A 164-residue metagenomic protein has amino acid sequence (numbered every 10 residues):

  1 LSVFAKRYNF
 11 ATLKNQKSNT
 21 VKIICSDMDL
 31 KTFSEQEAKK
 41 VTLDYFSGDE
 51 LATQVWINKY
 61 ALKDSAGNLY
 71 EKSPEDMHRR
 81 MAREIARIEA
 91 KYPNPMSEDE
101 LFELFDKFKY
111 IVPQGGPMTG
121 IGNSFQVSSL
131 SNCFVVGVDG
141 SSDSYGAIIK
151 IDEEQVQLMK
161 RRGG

Functional and structural regions predicted by a protein language model:
S2-G164: Extended catalytic cores of very large enzyme megasubunits
